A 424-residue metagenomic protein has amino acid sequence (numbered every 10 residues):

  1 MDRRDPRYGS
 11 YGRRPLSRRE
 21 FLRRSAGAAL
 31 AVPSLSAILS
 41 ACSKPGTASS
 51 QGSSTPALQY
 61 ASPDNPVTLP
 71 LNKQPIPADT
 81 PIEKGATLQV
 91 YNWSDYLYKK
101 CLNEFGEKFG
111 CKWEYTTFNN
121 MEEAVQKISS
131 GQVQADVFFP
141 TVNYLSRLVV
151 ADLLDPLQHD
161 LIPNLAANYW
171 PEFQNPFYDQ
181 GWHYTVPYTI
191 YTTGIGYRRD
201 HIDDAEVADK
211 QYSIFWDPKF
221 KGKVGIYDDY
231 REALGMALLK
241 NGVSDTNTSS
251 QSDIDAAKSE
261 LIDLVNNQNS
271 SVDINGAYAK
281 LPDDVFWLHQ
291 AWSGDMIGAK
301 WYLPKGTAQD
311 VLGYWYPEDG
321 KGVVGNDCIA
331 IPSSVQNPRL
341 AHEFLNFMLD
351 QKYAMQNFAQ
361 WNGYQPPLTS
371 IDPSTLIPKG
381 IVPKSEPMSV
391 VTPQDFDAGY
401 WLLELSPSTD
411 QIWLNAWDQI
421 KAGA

Functional and structural regions predicted by a protein language model:
M1-E20, A29-A37: N-terminal secretory signal peptides
S43-Q51: Bacterial lipoprotein signal-peptidase II cleavage site
P66-R147: Early extracytoplasmic/lumenal segment of secretory-pathway proteins
D79, S129, V133-P140, D155-H159 (+2 more regions): A structural signal for short loop-to-beta-strand junctions that line the ligand-binding cleft of periplasmic/secreted
S146, G225-D229, A233, A237 (+1 more regions): Ligand-binding pocket segment of bilobal, Venus flytrap-like solute-binding proteins
G196-H201, L238-G242, G325-N337, N357-Q360: A bilobed periplasmic-binding-protein/Venus flytrap-type ligand-binding module shared by bacterial periplasmic
I331-D397: Mature extracytoplasmic/periplasmic domains
V390-A424: Conserved C-terminal helix/tail region of periplasmic/extracytoplasmic solute-binding proteins
